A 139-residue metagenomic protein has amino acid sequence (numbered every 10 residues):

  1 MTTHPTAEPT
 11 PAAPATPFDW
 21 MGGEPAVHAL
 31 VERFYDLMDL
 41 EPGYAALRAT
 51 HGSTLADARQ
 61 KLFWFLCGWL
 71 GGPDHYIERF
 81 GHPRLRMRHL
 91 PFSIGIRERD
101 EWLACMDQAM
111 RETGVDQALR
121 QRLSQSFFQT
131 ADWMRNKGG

Functional and structural regions predicted by a protein language model:
T3-A15, H28-R111, Q117, S124 (+1 more regions): Heme-based O2/NO sensor domains and their adjacent alpha-helical segments, primarily globin folds but also including
F18-W20: Short, motif-level signal for alpha-helix interfacial/capping segments enriched in acidic residues and aromatics/proline
F127-G139: Short amphipathic alpha-helical segments at helix boundaries and their inter-helical linkers
